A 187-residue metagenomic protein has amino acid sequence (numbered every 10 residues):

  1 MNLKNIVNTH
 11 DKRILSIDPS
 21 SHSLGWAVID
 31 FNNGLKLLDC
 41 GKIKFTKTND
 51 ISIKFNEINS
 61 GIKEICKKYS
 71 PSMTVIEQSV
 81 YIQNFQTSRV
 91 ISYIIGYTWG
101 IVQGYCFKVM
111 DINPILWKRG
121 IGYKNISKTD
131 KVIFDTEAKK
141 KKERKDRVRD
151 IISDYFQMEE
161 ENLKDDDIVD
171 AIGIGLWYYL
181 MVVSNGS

Functional and structural regions predicted by a protein language model:
M1-S187: Phosphate- and other anionic-substrate recognition elements at nucleic-acid/protein interfaces
